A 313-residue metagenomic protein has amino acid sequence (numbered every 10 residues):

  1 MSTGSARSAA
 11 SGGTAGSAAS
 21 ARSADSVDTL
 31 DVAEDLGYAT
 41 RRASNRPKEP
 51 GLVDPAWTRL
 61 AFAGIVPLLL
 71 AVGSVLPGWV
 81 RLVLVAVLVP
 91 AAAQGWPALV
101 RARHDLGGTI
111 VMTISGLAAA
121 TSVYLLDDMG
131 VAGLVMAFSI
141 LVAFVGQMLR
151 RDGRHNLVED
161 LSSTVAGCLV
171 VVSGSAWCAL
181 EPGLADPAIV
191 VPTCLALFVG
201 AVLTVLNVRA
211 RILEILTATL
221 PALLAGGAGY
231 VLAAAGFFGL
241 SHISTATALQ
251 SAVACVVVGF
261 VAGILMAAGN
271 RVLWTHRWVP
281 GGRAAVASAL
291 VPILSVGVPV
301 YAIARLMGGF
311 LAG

Functional and structural regions predicted by a protein language model:
M1-R7, R22-A93, P97: N-terminal signal-anchor module of multipass membrane proteins
L30-A33, G51, G64, R211-G313: C-terminal transmembrane helix-loop-helix hairpin of multi-pass membrane proteins
N45, V89-R103, V142-L157, G200-I215 (+1 more regions): C-terminal ends of transmembrane helices
L60-V75, L88-G95, T113-V123, V170-A179 (+2 more regions): Membrane-embedded alpha-helical segments in integral membrane proteins
A71-L88, L126-L141, E181-F198, A248-I264 (+1 more regions): Structural signature of hydrophobic alpha-helical transmembrane segments
R103-I114, G133-A137, H155-G167, L213-L224 (+1 more regions): Cytoplasmic-side transmembrane-helix entry/capping segments in multi-pass membrane proteins
T121-G133, Q147-L157, S175-P187: Transmembrane alpha-helix boundary signature
N156-G239, T247: Internal active-site segments that recognize and position negatively charged phosphoryl groups and nucleotide moieties
